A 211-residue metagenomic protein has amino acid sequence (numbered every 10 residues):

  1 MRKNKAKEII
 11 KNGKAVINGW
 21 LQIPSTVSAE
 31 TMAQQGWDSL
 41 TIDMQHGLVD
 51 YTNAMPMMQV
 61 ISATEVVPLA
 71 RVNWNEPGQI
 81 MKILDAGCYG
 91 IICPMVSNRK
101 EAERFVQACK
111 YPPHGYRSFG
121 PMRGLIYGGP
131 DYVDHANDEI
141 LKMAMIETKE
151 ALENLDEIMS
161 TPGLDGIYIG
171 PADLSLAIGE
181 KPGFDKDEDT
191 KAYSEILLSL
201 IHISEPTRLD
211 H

Functional and structural regions predicted by a protein language model:
M1-N18, G129-N137: N-terminal amphipathic alpha-helix/helix-capping segment at the start of soluble metabolic enzymes
I17-G19, L40-I42, P68-A70, I91-C93 (+3 more regions): Hydrophobic faces of well-ordered beta-strands that scaffold small-molecule active sites in alpha/beta enzyme cores
L21-A33, W74-K82, E150-M159: Short, acidic/polar
S28, A33-P56, A172-D187: Glycine-rich, proline-tolerant flexible connector loops at the mouths of alpha/beta enzymes
M32-Q34, M55-A63, K82-D85, M159-T161: Acidic (Asp/Glu)-rich catalytic clusters
D50-E76, I80-M81, R104-V106: A short alpha/beta connector and helix-capping loop motif
G78, C88-P162, D173-L176: Conserved anion-binding
I201-H211: Single conserved hydrophobic/aromatic residue that forms the stacking wall/gate of nucleotide- or nucleobase-binding
